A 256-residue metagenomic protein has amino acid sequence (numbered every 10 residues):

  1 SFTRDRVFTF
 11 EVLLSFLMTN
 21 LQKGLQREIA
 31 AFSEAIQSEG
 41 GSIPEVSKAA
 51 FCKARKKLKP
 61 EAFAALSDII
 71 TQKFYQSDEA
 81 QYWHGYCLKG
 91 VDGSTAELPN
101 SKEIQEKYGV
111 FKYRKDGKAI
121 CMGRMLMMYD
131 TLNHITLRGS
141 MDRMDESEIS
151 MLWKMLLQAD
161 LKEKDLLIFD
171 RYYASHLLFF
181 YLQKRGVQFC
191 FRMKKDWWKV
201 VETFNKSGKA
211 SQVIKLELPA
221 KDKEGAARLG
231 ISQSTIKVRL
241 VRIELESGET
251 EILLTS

Functional and structural regions predicted by a protein language model:
S1-I29, I43, F51, R55-L58 (+4 more regions): Single, function-defining residue in the core of a domain
A31-I36: Short alpha-helical "recognition helix" segments of helix-turn-helix
V46: Pyridoxal 5′-phosphate
T71-E79: A short, well-structured juxtamembrane/interface segment
